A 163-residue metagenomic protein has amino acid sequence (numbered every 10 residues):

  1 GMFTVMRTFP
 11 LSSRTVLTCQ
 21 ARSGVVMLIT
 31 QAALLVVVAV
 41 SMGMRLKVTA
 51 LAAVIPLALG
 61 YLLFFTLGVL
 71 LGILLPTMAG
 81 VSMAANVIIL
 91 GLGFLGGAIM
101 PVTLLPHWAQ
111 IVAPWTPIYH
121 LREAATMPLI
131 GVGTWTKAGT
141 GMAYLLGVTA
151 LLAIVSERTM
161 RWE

Functional and structural regions predicted by a protein language model:
G1, T66-I73, L104, W108-I111: Membrane-spanning helices that line or support transport/gating and their immediate boundary helices in channels
G1-L11: Transmembrane helix boundary and interhelical loop/hinge segments in multi-pass membrane proteins
V5, A39-V40, M44, G72-I73 (+6 more regions): Transmembrane helix-loop junction
L11-S12, R161: Alpha-helical transmembrane-bundle signature of multi-pass membrane transport and export proteins
S13-A85, L90, W135-L146, A150-I154: Alpha-helical transmembrane segments and their short interhelical loops
R45-K47, G96-A150: Membrane-interfacial helix-loop-helix junctions in multi-pass membrane proteins
I154-E163: Membrane-interface capping segments at transmembrane-helix boundaries
